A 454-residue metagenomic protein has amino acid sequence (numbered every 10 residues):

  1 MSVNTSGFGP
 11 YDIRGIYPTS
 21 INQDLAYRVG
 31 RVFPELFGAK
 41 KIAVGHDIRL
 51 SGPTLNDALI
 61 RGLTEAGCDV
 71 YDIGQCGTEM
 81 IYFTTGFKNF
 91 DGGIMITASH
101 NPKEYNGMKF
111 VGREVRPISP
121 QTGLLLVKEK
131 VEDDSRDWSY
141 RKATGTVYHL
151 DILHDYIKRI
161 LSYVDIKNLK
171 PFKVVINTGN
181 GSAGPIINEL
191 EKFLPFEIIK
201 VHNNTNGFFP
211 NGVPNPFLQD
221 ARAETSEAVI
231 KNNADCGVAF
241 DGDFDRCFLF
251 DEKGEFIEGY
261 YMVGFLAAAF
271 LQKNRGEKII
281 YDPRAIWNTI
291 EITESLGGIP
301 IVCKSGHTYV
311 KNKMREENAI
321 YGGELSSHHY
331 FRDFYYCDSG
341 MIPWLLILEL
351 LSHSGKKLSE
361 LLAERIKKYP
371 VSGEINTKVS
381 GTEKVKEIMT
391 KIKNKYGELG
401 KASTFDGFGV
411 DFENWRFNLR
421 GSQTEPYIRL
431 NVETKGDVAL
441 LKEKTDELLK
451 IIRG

Functional and structural regions predicted by a protein language model:
M1-R61, E65-G67, K142, T146-F172: An N-terminal, well-structured beta->alpha segment
K41-D47, Y71, K173-I176, E277-P283 (+1 more regions): Short glycine-rich phosphate-binding loop at a beta-alpha junction
I42-N106, L190-F250: N-terminal small/polar loop signature for handling phosphorylated ligands or for N-terminal nucleophile
D91-Y105, V229-D251, F256, P300-V302 (+1 more regions): Glycine-rich phosphate-binding loop
K103-E104, F110-Q121, L126-E129, E224-G297: Replace "Mg2+/Mn2+-dependent" with "divalent metal-dependent
N106-I230: Gly/Ser/Thr-enriched, mixed-charge loops and adjacent short helices that form phosphate/oxyanion-binding elements
N274-G454: Phosphate-binding and adjacent anionic-ligand microenvironments
